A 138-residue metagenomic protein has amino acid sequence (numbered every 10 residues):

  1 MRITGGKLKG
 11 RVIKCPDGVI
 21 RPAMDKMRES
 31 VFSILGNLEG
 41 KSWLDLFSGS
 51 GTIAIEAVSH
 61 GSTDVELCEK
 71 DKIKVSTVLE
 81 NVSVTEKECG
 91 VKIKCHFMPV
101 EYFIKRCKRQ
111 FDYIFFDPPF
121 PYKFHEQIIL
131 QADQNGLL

Functional and structural regions predicted by a protein language model:
M1-L138: Class I S-adenosyl-L-methionine-dependent methyltransferase catalytic core
